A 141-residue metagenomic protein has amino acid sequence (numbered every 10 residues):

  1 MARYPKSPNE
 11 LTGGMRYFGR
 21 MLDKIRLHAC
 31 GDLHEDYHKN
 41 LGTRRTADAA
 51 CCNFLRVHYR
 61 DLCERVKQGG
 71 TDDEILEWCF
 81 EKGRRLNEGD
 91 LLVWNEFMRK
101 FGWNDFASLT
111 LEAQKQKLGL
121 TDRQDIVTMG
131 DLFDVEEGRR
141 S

Functional and structural regions predicted by a protein language model:
M1-L41, N95-S141: Polar/charged low-complexity regulatory segments
S7-E10, G14, C51, E64 (+1 more regions): Generic alpha-helical structural element
M15-F18, Y59, D72-D73, L91 (+1 more regions): Alpha-helix initiation and N-capping motif
L33-F80: Amphipathic alpha-helical packing elements
L62-L118: Amphipathic protein-protein interaction modules
